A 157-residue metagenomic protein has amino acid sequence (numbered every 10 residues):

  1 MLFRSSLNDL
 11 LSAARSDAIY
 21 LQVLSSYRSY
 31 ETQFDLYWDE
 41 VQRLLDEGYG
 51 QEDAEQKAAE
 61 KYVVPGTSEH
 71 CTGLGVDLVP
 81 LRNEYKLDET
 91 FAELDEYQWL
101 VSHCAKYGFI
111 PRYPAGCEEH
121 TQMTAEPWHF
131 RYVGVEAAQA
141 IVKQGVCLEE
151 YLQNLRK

Functional and structural regions predicted by a protein language model:
M1-K157: Cell-envelope/glycan interface and biosynthesis
